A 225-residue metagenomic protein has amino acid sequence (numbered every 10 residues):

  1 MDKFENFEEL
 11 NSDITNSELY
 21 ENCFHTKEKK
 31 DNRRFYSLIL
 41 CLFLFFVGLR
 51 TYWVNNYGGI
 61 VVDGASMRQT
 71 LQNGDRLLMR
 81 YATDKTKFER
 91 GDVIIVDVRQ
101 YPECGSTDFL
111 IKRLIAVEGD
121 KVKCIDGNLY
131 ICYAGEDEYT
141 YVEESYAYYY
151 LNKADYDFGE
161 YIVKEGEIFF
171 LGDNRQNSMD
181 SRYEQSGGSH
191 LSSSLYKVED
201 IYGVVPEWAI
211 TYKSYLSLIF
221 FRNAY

Functional and structural regions predicted by a protein language model:
D2-Y36, Q69-Y225: Soluble "head" domains of membrane/secretory-pathway proteins
R34-W53: Hydrophobic membrane-insertion alpha-helices, especially the h-region of bacterial N-terminal signal peptides
V47-M67: Aromatic-capped interface at the extracytoplasmic side of an N-terminal signal-anchor transmembrane helix
